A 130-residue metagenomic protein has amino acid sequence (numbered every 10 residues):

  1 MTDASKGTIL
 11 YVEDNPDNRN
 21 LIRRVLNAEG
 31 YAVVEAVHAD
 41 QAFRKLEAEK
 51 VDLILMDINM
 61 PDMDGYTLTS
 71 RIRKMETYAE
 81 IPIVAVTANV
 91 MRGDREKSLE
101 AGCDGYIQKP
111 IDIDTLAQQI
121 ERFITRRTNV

Functional and structural regions predicted by a protein language model:
E13: Conserved acidic carboxylate
P16-V34: Two-component/phosphorelay signaling modules centered on CheY-like receiver
N20, I111-I120: C-terminal output helix
E35-L53: Acidic, metal-coordinating helix/loop segments flanking the phosphotransfer/catalytic sites of two-component signaling
D57, T87: Active-site residues of response regulator receiver
M60: Receiver (REC) domain active-site loop signature in two-component systems and cognate sites in sensor histidine kinases
I107-Q108: Residues at the ends of beta-strands that form strand-to-helix hinge/output surfaces
